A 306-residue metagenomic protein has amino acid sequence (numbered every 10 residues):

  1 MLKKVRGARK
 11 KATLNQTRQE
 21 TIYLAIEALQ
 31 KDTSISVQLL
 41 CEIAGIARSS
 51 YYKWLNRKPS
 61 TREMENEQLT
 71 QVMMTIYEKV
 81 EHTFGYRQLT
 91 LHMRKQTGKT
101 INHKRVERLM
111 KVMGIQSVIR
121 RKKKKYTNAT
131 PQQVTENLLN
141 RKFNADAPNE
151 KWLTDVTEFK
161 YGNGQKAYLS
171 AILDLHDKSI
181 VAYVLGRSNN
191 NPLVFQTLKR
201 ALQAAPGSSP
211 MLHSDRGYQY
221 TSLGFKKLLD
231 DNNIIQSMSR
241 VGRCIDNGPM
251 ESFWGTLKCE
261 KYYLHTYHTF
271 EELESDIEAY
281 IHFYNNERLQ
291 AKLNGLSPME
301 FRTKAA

Functional and structural regions predicted by a protein language model:
M1-S36, E63-Q68, F301: Residue-centric detector for conserved, function-critical "anchor" positions in compact interaction modules
L14-E20, C41, S49-A147, R243 (+1 more regions): Basic, flexible linker segments flanking DNA-binding modules in nucleic acid-interacting mobile-element proteins
E27-W54: Structured, non-catalytic alpha/beta "coupling" segments that mediate domain-domain communication and provide generic
L40-C41, Y51, M73, L89 (+14 more regions): Mobile genetic element proteins and their domesticated derivatives, centered on retroelements and DNA transposons
N128-T130, S214-R216, S222-F225, Q236-K258 (+2 more regions): RNase H-like two-metal-ion nuclease catalytic core shared by retroviral integrases and related mobile-element nucleases
A145-V181, R187-S188: An active-site-proximal beta-strand-loop segment
Q165, V184-A205: Active-site beta-loop-alpha junctions of metal-dependent nucleic acid enzymes, especially the RNase H-like/DDE
D230-I234, T256-A306: C-terminal domain-tail junction helix/linker
